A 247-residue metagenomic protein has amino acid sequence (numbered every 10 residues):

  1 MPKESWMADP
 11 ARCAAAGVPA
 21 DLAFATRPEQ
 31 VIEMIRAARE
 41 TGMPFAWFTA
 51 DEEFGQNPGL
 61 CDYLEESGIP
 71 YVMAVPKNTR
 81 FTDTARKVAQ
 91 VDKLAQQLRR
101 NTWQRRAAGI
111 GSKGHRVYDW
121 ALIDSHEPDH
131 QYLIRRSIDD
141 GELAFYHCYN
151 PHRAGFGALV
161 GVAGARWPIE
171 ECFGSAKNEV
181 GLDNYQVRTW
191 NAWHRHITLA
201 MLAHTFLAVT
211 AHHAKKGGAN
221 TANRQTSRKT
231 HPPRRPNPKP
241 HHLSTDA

Functional and structural regions predicted by a protein language model:
M1-F48, E53-P70, K77: Conserved, well-structured functional cores that handle cations and Mg-NTP chemistry
P2-F24, I35-R36, T82-I134, N178-N191 (+1 more regions): A short, flexible helix-boundary coil/loop motif
F48-F54, Y71, Y146, W167-A176 (+1 more regions): Short, conserved catalytic/metal-binding motifs centered on acidic residues
A50-E52, A74-V75, N101, R135 (+1 more regions): Short His-Asn-centered micro-motif
F54, W103-A107, R153-V187: Short amphipathic alpha-helical "interface-anchor" segments enriched in bulky aromatics
M73-P76, T84-A85: Catalytic or ion-translocation cores adjacent to nucleophile or general acid/base/metal-coordination motifs in diverse
D124-A154, W167: Charge-patterned, long linear interaction tracts outside catalytic cores
A144, G157-V160, H196-A200: Non-catalytic, well-ordered alpha-helical scaffold segments
